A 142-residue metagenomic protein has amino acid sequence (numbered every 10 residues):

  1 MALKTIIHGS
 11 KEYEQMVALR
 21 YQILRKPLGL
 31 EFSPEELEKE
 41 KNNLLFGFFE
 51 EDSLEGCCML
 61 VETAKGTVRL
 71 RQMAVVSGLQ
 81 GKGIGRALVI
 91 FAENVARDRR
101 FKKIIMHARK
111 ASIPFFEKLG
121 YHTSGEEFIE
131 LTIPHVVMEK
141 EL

Functional and structural regions predicted by a protein language model:
M1-L142: Anionic, Ser/Thr-rich low-complexity intrinsically disordered regions
